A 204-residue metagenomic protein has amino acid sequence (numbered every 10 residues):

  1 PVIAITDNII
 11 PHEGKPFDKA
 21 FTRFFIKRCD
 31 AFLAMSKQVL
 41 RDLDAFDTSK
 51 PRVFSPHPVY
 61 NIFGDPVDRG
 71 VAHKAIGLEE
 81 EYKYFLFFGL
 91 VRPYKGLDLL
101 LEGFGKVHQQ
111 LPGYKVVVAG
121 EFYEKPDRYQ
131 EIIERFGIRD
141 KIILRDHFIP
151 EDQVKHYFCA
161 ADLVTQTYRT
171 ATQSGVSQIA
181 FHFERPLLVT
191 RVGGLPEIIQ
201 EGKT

Functional and structural regions predicted by a protein language model:
I9-R28, V67: Nucleotide-sugar donor phosphate/pyrophosphate-binding loop at the beta->alpha transition of glycosyltransferases
K27-V67: Donor nucleotide-sugar binding/catalytic pocket of nucleotide-sugar-dependent glycosyltransferases
G64-L78: A short helix/loop element that forms part of the nucleotide-sugar donor recognition site in Leloir-type
E79-K95, L101-F104, V117: Conserved donor-binding/catalytic core segment of Leloir-type glycosyltransferases
F88, K115-R128, H147: Glycosyltransferase donor-sugar binding loop
D127-F148, D152: Nucleotide-activated donor-binding/catalytic signature segment of Leloir-type glycosyltransferases, i.e., the conserved
H156-Q173, R185: Acidic donor-binding loop of glycosyltransferase active sites
I179, V192-T204: Short acidic/histidine- and often glycine-rich active-site loop of Leloir-type glycosyltransferases that engages
